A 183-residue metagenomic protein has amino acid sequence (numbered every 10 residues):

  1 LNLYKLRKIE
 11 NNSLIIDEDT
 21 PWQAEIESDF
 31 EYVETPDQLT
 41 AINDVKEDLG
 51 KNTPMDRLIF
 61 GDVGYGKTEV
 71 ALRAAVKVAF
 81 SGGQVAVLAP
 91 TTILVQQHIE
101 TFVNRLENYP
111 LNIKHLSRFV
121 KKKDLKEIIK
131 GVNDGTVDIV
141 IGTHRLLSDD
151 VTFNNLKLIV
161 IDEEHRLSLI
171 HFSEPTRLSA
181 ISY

Functional and structural regions predicted by a protein language model:
L1-Y65, E69-A86: Pre-Walker A segment
G83-F102: Conserved Walker A/P-loop ATP-binding site and its immediately adjacent core in helicase/helicase-like ATPase domains
G83-Q84, N112, T136-I139, N155-K157: Loop/turn-to-beta-strand initiation segments
Q96-N108, K126-G131: Short amphipathic alpha-helical segment within the helicase RecA-like ATPase core that mediates nucleic-acid
K114-K126, T143-S148: Conserved helicase motor
K121-V140, F153-N154: Conserved motor-coupling elements within RecA-like helicase/translocase cores
L147, V151-L169, S173: SF2 helicase catalytic motif II
I170-Y183: Single conserved hydrophobic/aromatic residue that forms the stacking wall/gate of nucleotide- or nucleobase-binding
